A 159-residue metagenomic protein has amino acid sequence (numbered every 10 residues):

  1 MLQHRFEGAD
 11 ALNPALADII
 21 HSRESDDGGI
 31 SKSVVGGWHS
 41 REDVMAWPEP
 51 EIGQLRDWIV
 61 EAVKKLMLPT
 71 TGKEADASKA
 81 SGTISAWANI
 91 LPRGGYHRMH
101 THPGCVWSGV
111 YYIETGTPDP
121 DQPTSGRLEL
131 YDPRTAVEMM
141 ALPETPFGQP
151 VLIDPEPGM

Functional and structural regions predicted by a protein language model:
M1-A75, Y96: Non-heme Fe(II)/2-oxoglutarate
G72-A86: A short coil-to-beta-strand element that immediately follows conserved catalytic motifs
G82-M159: Catalytic core of non-heme Fe(II) oxygenases with the double-stranded beta-helix
